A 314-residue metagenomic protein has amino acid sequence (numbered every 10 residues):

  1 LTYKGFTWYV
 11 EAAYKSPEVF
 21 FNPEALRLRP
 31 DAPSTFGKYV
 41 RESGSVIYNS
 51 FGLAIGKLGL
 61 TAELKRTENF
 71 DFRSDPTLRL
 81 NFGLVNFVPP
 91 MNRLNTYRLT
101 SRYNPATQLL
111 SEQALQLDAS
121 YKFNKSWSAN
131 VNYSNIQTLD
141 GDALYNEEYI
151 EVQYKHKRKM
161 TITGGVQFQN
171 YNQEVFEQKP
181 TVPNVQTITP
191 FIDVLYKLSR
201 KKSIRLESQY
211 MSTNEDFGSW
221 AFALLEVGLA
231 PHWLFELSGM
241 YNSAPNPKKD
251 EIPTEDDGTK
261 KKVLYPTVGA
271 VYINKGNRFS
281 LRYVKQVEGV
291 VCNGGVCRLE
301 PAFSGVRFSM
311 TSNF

Functional and structural regions predicted by a protein language model:
L1-F314: Exposed, low-structure sequence patches enriched in small/polar residues
